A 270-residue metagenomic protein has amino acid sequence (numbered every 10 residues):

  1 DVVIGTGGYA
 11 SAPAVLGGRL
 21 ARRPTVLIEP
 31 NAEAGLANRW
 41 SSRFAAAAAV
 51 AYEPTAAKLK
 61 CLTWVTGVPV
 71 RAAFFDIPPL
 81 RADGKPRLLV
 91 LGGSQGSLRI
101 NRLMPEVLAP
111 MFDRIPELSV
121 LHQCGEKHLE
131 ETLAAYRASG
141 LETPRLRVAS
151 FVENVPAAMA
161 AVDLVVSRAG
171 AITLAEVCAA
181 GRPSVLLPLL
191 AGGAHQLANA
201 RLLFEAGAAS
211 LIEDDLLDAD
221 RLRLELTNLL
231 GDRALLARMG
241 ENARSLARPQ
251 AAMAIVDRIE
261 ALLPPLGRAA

Functional and structural regions predicted by a protein language model:
V2-A21: An aromatic- and histidine-rich active-site surface loop
T6, L27-N31, A51-Y52, L187-L190 (+1 more regions): Short beta->alpha connector loops at strand-helix junctions that form conserved, small/polar/Pro-enriched
R19-P79: Active-site-proximal region of nucleotide-activated glycan assembly enzymes, centered on histidine/acidic-rich loops
A21, A160-V162, E176-L187, A206: Conserved donor-binding/catalytic loop of nucleotide-activated donor transferases
P79-S167, L174, Q196-R201, E205 (+1 more regions): Donor-nucleotide binding loops and adjacent catalytic segments primarily of GT-B fold Leloir glycosyltransferases
S167, T173, P183-G193: Short hydrophobic beta-strand element within catalytic cores of glycosyltransferases and related nucleotide-activated
N228, R248-A270: C-terminal alpha-helical cap of glycosyltransferases
L235-P249: A short, well-ordered alpha-helix in the C-terminal region of glycosyltransferases
